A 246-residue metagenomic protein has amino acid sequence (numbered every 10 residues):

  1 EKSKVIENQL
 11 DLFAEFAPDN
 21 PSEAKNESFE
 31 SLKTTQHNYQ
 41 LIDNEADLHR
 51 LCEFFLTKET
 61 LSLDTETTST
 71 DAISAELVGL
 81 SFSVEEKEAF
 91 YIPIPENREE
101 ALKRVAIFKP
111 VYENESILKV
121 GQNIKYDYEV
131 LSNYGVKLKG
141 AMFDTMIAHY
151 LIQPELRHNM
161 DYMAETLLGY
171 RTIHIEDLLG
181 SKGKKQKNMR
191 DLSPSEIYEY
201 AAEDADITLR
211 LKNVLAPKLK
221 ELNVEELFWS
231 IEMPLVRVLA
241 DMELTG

Functional and structural regions predicted by a protein language model:
E1-S3, A24-K25, K33-L41, D71 (+3 more regions): Active-site-proximal helix-loop-helix substrate-binding element of RNase H-like nuclease domains
E1-T65, I73, R104, L138: N-terminal accessory regions of nucleic-acid-interacting proteins
T68, N223-V224: Membrane-interfacial loop-to-helix junctions in multi-pass inner-membrane proteins
M242-L244: Non-catalytic interaction-recognition regions
